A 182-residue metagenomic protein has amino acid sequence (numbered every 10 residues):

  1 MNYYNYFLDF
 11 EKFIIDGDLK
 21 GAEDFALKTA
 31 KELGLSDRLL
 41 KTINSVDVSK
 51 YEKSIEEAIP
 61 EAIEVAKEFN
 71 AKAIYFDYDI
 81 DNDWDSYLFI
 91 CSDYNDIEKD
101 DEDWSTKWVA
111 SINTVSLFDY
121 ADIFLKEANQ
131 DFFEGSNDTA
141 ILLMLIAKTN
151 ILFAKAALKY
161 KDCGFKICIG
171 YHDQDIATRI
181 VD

Functional and structural regions predicted by a protein language model:
M1-K28, R38-V46, K99-D101, K107-W108 (+1 more regions): Acidic, proline/glycine-rich low-complexity IDRs
F25-A58, A62, D81: N-terminal interaction modules that seed assembly of large macromolecular complexes
Y51, I55-K67, I146-K161: Hydrophobic, Leu/Ile/Phe/Ala-enriched alpha-helical segments that form helix-helix packing faces
K53-E98, T178-D182: Amphipathic, interaction-prone secondary-structure segments
S86-S116: A mid-sequence interfacial segment
